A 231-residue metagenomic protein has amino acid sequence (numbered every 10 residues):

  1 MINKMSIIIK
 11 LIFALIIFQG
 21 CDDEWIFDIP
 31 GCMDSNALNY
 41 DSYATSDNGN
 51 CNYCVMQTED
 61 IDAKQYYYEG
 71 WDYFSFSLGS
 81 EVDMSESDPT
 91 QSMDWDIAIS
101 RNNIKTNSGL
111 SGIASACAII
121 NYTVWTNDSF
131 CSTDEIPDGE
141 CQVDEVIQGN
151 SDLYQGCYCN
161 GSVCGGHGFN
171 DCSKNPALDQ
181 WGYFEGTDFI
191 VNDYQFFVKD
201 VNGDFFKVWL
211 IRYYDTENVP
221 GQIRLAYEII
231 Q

Functional and structural regions predicted by a protein language model:
M1-Q19: Sec-dependent bacterial lipoprotein signal peptides
I7, L15, L38, T45 (+2 more regions): Intrinsic disorder/low-complexity segments
I8-I12, S42, D88, V201: Residue-level signal for the start and early helices of compact helical domains
K10, Q19, C32, Y122 (+1 more regions): Functionally constrained cores in energy, signaling, and assembly domains
A14, P30, G203-D204: A broadly tuned, weak detector of single residues within folded domains
I17-N48, N52-T58: Bacterial Sec-dependent N-terminal signal peptides
C54-Q231: Surface-exposed, beta-sheet-biased, low-hydrophobicity segments with strongly acidic/polar composition
